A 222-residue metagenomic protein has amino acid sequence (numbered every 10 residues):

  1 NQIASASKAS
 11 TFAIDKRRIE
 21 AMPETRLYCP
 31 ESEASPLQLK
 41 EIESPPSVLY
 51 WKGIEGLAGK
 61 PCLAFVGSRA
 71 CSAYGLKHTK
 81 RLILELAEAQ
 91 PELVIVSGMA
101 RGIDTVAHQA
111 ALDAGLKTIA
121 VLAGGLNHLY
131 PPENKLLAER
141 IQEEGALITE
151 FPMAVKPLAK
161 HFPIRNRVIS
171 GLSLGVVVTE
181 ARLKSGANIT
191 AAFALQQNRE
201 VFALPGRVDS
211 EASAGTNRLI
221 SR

Functional and structural regions predicted by a protein language model:
N1-D15: Helix-hairpin-helix
T11, M22-R222: Glycine-biased, small-residue-rich flexible motifs in mid-sequence functional cores and linkers
